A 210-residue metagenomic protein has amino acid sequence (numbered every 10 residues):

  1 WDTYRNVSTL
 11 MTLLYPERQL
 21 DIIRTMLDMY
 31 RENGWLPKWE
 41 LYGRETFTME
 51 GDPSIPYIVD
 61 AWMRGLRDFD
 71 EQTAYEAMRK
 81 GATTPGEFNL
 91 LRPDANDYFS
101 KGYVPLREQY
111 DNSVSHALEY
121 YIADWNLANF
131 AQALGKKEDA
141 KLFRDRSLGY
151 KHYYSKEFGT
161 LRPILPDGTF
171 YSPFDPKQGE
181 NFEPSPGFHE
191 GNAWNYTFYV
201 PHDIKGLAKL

Functional and structural regions predicted by a protein language model:
D2, V7-S8, E17-R18, M29-G34 (+4 more regions): Flexible loop/turn segments at secondary-structure boundaries
D2-Q19, V59-R64, W125-L134, T197-L210: Alpha-helical support elements that line or immediately flank enzyme active sites and cofactor-binding pockets
L14-P16, L20-T25, Y75-A95, T160-Y171 (+1 more regions): An acidic intrinsically disordered interaction segment
R24-M26, Y30-K156: Active-site cavity-forming subdomains of large catalytic enzyme subunits
P37, A128, L134-L210: Catalytic cores of carbohydrate-active enzymes
